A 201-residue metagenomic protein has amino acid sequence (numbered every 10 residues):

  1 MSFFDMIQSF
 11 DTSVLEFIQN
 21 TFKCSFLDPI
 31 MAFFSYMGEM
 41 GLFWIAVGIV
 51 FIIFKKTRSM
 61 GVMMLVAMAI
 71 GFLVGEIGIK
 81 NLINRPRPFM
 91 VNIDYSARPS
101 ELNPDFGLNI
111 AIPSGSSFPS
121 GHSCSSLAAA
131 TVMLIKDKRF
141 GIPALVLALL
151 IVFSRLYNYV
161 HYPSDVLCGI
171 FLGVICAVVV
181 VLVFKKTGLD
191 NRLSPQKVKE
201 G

Functional and structural regions predicted by a protein language model:
M1-W44, E76-I112, K197-G201: N-terminal transmembrane-helix/juxtamembrane module of multi-pass inner/ER membrane proteins
F26, K56-G61, K136-P143: Membrane-helix interface segments
S35-I53, V66, H122: Hydrophobic alpha-helical transmembrane segments
W44-K55, S126-T131, I142: Hydrophobic, aromatic-rich transmembrane alpha-helices and their immediate juxtamembrane boundary segments
V47-G78: Interfacial segments of alpha-helical transmembrane regions
V66-K80, I142-R155: Small-polar-interrupted transmembrane alpha-helices in polytopic inner-membrane proteins
F72-I77, N81, V174-L182: Transmembrane alpha-helical segments of multi-pass membrane transport proteins and ion-pumping complexes
S100-G201: Membrane-embedded catalytic cores of phosphoryl/pyrophosphoryl-handling enzymes
